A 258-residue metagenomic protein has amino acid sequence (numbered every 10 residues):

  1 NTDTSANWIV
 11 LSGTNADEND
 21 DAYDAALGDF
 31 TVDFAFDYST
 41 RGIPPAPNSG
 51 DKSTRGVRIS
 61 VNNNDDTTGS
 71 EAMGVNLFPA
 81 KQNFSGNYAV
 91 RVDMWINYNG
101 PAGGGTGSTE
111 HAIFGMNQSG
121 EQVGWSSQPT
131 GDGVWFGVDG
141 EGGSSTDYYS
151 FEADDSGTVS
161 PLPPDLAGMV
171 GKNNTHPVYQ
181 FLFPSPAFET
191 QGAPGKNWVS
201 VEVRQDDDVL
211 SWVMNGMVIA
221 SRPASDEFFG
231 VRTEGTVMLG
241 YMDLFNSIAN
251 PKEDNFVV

Functional and structural regions predicted by a protein language model:
N1-T2, V92, T190-A224: Carbohydrate-binding surfaces in secreted/extracellular proteins
N1-T4, V237: Boundary/junction segments of secreted and surface-exposed precursor proteins
D3-R58, N63-N64: Extracellular glycan-recognition surfaces and repeat-rich motifs
D51-S53, N83-Y88, T106-S108, A193-N197 (+2 more regions): Solvent-exposed loop and beta-edge segments used for protein-protein assembly and interaction
R55-N173: Secretory/extracellular carbohydrate-interaction modules and structurally similar beta-sandwich "look-alikes"
S85-Y88, D93, N174-E202: Trp-centered recognition loops
Y88-V90, A112, V134, V199-V201 (+2 more regions): Residue-level detector of short, conserved catalytic/binding motifs and their immediate flanks
D226-V258: Ligand-recognition surfaces built from glycine- and aromatic
